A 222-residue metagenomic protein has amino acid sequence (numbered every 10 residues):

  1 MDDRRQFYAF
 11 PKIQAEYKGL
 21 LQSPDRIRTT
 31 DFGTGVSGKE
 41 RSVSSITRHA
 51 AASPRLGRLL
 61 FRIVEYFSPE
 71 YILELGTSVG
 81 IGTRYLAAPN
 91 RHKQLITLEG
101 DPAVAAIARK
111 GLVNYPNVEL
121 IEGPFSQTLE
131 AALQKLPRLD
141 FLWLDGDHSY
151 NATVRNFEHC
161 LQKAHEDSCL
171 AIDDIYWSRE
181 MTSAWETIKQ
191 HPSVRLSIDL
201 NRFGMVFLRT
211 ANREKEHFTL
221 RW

Functional and structural regions predicted by a protein language model:
M1-F141, D147-C169, I175-W222: A short alpha-helical cap/connector motif
